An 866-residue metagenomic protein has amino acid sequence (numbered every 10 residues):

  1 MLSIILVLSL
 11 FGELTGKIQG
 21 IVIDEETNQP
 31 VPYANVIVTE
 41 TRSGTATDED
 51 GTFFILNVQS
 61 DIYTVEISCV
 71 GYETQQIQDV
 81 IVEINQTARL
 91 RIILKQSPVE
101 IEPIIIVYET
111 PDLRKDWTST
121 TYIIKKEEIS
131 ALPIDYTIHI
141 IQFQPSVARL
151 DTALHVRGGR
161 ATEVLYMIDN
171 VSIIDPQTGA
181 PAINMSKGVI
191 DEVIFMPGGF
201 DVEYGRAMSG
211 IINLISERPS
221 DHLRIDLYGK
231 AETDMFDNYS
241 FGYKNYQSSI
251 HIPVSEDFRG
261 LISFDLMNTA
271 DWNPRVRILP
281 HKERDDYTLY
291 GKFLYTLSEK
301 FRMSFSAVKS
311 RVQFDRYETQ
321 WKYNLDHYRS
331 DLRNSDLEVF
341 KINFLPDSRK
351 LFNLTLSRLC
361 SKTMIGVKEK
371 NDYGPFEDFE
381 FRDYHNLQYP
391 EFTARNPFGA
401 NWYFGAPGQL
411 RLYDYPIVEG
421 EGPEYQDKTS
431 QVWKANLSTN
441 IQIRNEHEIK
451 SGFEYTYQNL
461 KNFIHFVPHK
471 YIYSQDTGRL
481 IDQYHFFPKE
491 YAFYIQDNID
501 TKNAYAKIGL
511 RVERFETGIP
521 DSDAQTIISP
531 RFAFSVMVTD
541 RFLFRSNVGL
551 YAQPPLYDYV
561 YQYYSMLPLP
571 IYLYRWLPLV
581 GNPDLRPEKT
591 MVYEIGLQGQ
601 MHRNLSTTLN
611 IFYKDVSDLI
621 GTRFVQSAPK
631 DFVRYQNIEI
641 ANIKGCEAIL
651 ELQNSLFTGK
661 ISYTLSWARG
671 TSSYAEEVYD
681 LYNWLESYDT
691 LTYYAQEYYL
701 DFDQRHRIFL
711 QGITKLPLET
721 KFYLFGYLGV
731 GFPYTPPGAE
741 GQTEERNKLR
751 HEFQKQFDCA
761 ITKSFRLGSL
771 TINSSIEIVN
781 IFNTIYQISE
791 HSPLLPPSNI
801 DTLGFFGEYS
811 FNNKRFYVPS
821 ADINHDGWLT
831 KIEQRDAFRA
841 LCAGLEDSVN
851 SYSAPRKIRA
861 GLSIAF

Functional and structural regions predicted by a protein language model:
S9-P103: Periplasm-facing N-terminal accessory domains of Gram-negative outer-membrane beta-barrel systems
E73, I81-I84, R89, E102-D201 (+4 more regions): Periplasmic N-terminal accessory/gating domains of Gram-negative outer-membrane beta-barrel systems
S172, Q313, T319-Q320, F466 (+4 more regions): Surface-exposed extracellular loop regions of Gram-negative outer-membrane beta-barrel proteins, predominantly
D191-F200, I211, S216-I252, I262-F264 (+2 more regions): Short strand-turn segments of transmembrane beta-barrel domains in outer membranes, especially the first one or two
Y239-F314, S330-F352, P530: Transmembrane beta-barrel wall of Gram-negative outer-membrane proteins
N353-S357, S361-T363, M537, P583-Q636 (+4 more regions): Membrane-embedded beta-barrel scaffold of Gram-negative outer-membrane proteins
D500, I611-S617, F632-P737, G861-S863: Gram-negative outer-membrane beta-barrel transporters
E719, F725-A739, S764-F866: C-terminal beta-signal and adjacent terminal beta-strands/loops of Gram-negative outer-membrane beta-barrel proteins
